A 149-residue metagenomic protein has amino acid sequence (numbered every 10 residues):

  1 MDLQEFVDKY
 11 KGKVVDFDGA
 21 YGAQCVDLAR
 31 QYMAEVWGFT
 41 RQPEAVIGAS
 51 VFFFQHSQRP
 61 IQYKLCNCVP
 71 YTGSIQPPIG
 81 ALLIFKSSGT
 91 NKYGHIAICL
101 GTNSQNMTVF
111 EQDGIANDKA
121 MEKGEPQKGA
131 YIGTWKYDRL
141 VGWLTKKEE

Functional and structural regions predicted by a protein language model:
M1-I96, G101: Secreted/periplasmic proteins that engage bacterial cell-wall peptidoglycan
D2-D8, G12-D16, G94-E149: Aromatic- and glycine-rich peptidoglycan recognition patches
